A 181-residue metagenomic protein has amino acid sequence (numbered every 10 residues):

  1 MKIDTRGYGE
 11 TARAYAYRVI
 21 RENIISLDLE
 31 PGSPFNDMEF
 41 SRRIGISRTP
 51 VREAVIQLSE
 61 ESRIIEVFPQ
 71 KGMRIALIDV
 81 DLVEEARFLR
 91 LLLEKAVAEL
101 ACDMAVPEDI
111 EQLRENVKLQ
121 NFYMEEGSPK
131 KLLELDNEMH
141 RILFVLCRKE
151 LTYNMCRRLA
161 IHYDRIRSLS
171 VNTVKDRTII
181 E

Functional and structural regions predicted by a protein language model:
M1-E99, D103: Short linear motifs at protein or domain termini
T5, Q57, S168-E181: C-terminal-biased regions
E60-E66, R157-I161, R177: Mobile beta-alpha loop/short-helix "lid" or hinge segments that flank ligand
I78-E84, A101-V106, Y123-S128, S168-D176: A ubiquitous short alpha-helical element
R87-K95, I110-R114, R177-E181: Hydrophobic faces of stable alpha-helices that mediate helix-helix packing
L93-A96, C102-M104, I161, N172-V174 (+1 more regions): Short, surface-exposed, polar/charged, turn-prone segments marking secondary-structure boundaries
P107-S168, I180-E181: Conserved amphipathic alpha-helical segments that form helical-bundle/coiled-coil interaction surfaces
